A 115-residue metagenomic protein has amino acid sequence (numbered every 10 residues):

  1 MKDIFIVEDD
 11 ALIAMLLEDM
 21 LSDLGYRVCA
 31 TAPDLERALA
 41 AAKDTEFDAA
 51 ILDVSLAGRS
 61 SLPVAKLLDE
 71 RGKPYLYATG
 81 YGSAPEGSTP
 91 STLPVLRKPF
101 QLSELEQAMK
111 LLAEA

Functional and structural regions predicted by a protein language model:
E8: Conserved acidic carboxylate
A11-A30: Two-component/phosphorelay signaling modules centered on CheY-like receiver
T31-A49: Acidic, metal-coordinating helix/loop segments flanking the phosphotransfer/catalytic sites of two-component signaling
D53: Active-site residues of response regulator receiver
G58-P63: Acidic catalytic/metal-coordinating carboxylates
A78-T79: Hydrophobic/aromatic residues positioned on beta-strands within the core alpha/beta folds
K98: A Lys-centered signature of the CheY-like receiver
Q101: Receiver (REC) domain switch/active-site region of two-component response regulators
